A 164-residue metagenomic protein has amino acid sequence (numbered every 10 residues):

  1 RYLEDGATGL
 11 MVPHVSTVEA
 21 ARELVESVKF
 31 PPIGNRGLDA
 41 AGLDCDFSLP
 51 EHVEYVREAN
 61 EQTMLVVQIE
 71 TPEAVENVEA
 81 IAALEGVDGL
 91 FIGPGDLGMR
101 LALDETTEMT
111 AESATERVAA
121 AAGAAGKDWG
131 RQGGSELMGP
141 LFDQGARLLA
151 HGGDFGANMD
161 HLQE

Functional and structural regions predicted by a protein language model:
R1, E26-G34, R57-N60, T107-R131: Alpha-helix-loop-beta-strand connector modules within alpha/beta enzyme cores
D5-E85: Conserved anion-binding
T8-S16, V66-E70, T107-T110, D128-G133 (+1 more regions): Catalytic beta/alpha-barrel core
G9-A20, L90-L101, A146-Q163: Glycine-rich phosphate-binding active-site loops on the catalytic face of alpha/beta enzymes
V18, V75, E108-E116, M159: Non-membrane alpha-helical structural segments and their capping/turn regions in soluble enzymes
E73-F91, D96-T107: Glycine/proline-rich, positively charged, aromatic-decorated active-site loop/lid region on the catalytic face
